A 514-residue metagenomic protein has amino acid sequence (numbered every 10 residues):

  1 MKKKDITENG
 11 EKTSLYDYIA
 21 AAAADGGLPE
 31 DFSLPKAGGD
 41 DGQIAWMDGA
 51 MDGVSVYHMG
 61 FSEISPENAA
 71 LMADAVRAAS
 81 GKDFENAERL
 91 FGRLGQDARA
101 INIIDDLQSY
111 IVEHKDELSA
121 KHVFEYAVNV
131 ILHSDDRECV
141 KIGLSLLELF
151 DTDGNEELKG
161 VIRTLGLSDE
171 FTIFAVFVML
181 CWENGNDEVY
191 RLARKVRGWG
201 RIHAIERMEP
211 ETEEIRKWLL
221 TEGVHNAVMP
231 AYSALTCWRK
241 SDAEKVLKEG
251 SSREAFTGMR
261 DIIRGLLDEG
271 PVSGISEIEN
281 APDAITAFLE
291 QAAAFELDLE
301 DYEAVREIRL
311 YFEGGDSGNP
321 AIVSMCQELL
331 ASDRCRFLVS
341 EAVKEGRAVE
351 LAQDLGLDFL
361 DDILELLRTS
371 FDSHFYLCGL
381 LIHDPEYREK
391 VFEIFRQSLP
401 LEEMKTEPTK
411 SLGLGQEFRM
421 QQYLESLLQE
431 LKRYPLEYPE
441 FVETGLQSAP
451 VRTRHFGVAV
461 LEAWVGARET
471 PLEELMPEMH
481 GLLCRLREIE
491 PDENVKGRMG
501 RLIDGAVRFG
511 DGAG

Functional and structural regions predicted by a protein language model:
K2-V123, V246-E365, H383-E386, G500-G510: N-terminal alpha-helical scaffold/docking segments in eukaryotic complex subunits
I19, S33, T257, L289 (+8 more regions): Compositionally biased, low-structure terminal segments
H58-S62, D74-A78, R93-D97, D105-D116 (+14 more regions): Structural detector for internal amphipathic alpha-helices that build alpha-solenoid repeat scaffolds
F84-G92, H114-V130, T152-L165, E183-R194 (+10 more regions): Amphipathic alpha-helical scaffolding segments comprising HEAT/armadillo-like alpha-solenoid repeats
H133-E138, E156, L167-T172, R197-I202 (+5 more regions): Alpha-helix N-cap/helix-start positions at coil->helix boundaries
H203-R309, V442, L446-G466, E473 (+4 more regions): Extended alpha-helical regions
